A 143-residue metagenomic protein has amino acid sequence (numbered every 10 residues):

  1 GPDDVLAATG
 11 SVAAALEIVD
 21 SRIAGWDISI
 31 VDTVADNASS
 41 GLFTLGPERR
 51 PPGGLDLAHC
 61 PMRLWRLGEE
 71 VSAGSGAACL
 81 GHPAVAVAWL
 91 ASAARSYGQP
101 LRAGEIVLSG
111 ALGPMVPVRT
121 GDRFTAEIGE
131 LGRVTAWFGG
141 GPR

Functional and structural regions predicted by a protein language model:
G1-H82, R123, R133-W137: Catalytic-core "active-site belt" of small-molecule-metabolizing enzymes, emphasizing His/Asp/Glu-rich regions
G81-V85, R143: Short, surface-exposed linear segments at secondary-structure transitions and domain or protein termini
V87-V116: A conserved acidic, glycine/proline-rich C-terminal tail/linker
V116-D122, A126-R143: Charged, cofactor-coupling segments
